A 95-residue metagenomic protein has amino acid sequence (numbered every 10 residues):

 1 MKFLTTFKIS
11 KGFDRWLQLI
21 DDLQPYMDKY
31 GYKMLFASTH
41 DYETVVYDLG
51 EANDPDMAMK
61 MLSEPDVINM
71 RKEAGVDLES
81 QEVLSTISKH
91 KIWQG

Functional and structural regions predicted by a protein language model:
M1-I68, E73-G95: Short S/T/G/P-rich N-terminal loop/turn motif that feeds into the first structured element of a domain
